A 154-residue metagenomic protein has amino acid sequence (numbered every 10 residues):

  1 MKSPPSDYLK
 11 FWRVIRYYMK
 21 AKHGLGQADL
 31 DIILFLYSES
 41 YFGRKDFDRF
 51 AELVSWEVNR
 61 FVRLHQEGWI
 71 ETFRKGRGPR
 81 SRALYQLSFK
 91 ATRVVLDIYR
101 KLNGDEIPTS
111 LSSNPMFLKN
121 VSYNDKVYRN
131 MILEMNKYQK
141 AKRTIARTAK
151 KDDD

Functional and structural regions predicted by a protein language model:
K2-I32: Short alpha-helical segments that sit at the start of domains
A21-G26, K75-Y99: Short, cationic-aromatic polyanion-contact patches
L34-S38: Short, locally clustered residues in the helix-turn-helix/winged-helix DNA-binding domain
E39-A51: Short acidic, hydrophobic short linear motifs in intrinsically disordered regions
E52-E67, R82: Short amphipathic alpha-helical interaction segments
H65-P79: A short, conserved structural fragment
F89-Y123: Short, amphipathic alpha-helical interaction segments positioned at domain boundaries
S112-R143, K150: Terminal interaction helix/tail motif
